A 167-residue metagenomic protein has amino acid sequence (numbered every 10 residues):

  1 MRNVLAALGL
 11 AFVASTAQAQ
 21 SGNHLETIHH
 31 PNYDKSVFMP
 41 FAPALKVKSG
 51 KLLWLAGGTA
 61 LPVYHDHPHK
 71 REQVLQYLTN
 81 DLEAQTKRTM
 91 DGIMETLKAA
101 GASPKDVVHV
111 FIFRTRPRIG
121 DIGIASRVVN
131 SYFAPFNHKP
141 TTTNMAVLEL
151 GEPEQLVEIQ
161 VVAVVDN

Functional and structural regions predicted by a protein language model:
N3-V4, L8, F12-D91, E95-A100 (+2 more regions): N-terminal presequence-like segments and the immediate start of the first folded domain
